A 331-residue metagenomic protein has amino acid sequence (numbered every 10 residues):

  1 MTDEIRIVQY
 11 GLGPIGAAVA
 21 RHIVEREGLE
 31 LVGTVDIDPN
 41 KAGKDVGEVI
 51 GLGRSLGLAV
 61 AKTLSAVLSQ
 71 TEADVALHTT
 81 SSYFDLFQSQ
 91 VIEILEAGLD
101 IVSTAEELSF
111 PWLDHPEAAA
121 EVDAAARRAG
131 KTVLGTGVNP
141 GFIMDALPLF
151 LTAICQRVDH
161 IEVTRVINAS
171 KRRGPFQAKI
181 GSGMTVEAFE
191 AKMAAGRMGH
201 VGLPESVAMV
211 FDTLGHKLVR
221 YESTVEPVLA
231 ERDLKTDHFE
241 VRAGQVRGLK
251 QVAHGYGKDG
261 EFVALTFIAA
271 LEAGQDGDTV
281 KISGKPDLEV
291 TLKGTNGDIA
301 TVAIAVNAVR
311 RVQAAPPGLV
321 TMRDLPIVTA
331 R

Functional and structural regions predicted by a protein language model:
M1-A97: N-terminal glycine-/serine-/threonine-rich beta1-alpha1-beta2 phosphate-ribose binding loop of Rossmann-like
Y10, P14, A18, T71 (+9 more regions): Conserved active-site and cofactor/substrate-binding residues in soluble primary-metabolism enzymes
Y10, T152-D278, T295, V302 (+1 more regions): Active-site-lining helix/loop region of Rossmann-like oxidoreductase modules
S82, I94-H115: ADP-ribose/adenylate-binding Rossmann-like module
S103-T104, V133-T136, E162-V163, Y221: General beta-strand structural signal in soluble alpha/beta enzymes
E106-K131: Rossmann-fold NAD(P)-binding glycine/threonine-rich loop
F142-I154: Alpha-helical support elements that line or immediately flank enzyme active sites and cofactor-binding pockets
L271-R331: C-terminal helical cap and adjacent loop that interface with cofactors, partners, or active-site loops
